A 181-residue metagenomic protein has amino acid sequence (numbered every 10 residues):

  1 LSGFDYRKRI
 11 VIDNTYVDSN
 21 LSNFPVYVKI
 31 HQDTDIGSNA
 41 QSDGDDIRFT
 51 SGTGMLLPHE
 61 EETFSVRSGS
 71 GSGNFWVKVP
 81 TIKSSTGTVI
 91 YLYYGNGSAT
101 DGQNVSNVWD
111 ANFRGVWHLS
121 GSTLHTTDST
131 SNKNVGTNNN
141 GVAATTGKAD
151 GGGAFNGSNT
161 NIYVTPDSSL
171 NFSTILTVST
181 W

Functional and structural regions predicted by a protein language model:
L1-G121: Alpha-mannosidase-like glycoside hydrolase catalytic domains involved in N-glycan trimming, generalizing to other
G44, F113, A149-D150, I175-T177: A structure-centric signal for secondary-structure junctions around beta-strands
F64-S68, N140-A143, S169: A short, sequence-level motif marking secondary-structure junctions
V79-T81, V105-V108, N156-V178: Short surface loop/edge beta-strand patches of beta-sandwich-type extracellular domains that form ligand-contact sites
S98-N159: Extracytoplasmic low-complexity segments
W117-L119, L176-W181: Extra-cytoplasmic beta-strand recognition segments
